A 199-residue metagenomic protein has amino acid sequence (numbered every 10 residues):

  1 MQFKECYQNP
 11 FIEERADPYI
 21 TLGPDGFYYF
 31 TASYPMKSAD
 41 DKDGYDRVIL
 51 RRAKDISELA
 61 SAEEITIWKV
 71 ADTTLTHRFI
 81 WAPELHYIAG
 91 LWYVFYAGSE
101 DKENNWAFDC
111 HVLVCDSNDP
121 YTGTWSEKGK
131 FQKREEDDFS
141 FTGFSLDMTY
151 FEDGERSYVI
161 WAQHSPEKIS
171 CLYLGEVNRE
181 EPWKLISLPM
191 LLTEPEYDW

Functional and structural regions predicted by a protein language model:
M1-W199: Carbohydrate-active catalytic/glycan-binding domains of CAZyme proteins, especially the secreted or lumenal ectodomains
